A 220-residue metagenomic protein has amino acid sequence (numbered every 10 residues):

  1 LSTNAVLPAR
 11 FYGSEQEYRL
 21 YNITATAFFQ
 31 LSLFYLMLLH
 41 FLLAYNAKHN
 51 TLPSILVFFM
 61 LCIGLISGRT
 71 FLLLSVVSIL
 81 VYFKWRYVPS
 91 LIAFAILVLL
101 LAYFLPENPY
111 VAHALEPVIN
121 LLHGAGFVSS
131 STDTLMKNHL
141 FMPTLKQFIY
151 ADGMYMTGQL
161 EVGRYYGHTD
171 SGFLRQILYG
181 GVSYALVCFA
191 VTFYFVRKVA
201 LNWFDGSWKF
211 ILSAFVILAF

Functional and structural regions predicted by a protein language model:
L1-E116, R164-F220: Hydrophobic transmembrane helix bundles of membrane-integrated enzymes that assemble and modify cell-envelope
Y110-H113, I119-G180: Long extracytoplasmic/lumenal interhelical loops at the membrane interface of multi-pass membrane proteins
